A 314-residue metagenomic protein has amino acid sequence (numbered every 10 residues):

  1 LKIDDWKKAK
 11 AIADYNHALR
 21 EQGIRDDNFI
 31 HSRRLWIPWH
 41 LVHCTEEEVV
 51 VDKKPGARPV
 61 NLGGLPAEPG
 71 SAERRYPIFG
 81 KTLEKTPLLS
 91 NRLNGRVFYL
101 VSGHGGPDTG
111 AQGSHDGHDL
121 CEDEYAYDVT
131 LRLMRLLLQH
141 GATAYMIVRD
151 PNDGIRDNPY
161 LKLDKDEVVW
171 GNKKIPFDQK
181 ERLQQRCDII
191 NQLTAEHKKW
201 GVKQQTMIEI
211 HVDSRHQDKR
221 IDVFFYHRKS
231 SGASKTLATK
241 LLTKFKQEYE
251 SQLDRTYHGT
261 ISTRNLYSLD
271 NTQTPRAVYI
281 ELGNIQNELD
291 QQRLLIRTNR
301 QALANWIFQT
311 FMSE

Functional and structural regions predicted by a protein language model:
K2-K7, D116, L120-D128, F177-Q184 (+2 more regions): Soluble non-cytosolic domains of exported or imported proteins
I3-V51: Extracellular LysM carbohydrate-binding repeats and other cell-envelope/extracellular binding modules
L19, V42-H43, H104-P107, A144 (+6 more regions): Solvent-exposed loop/turn segments at secondary-structure junctions within structured extracellular/periplasmic domains
H31-W36, L41-I78: Helix-enriched interaction subdomains in cytosolic or periplasmic regions, typified by TIR/SEFIR signaling/NADase cores
E73-C187, D213-H216: Active-site histidine-acidic residue metal-binding/catalytic motifs, centered on HxH/HExxH-like signatures
V97-V101, T143-V148, Q205-I210, F224-F225 (+2 more regions): Structural recognition of the beta-strand scaffold that forms the well-ordered cores of secreted hydrolase catalytic
D108-C121, D213-T243: A short, glycine/acidic-enriched catalytic loop
S214, F225-R228, S251-E314: Active-site-adjacent mobile loop/cap segments within catalytic or ligand-binding domains
